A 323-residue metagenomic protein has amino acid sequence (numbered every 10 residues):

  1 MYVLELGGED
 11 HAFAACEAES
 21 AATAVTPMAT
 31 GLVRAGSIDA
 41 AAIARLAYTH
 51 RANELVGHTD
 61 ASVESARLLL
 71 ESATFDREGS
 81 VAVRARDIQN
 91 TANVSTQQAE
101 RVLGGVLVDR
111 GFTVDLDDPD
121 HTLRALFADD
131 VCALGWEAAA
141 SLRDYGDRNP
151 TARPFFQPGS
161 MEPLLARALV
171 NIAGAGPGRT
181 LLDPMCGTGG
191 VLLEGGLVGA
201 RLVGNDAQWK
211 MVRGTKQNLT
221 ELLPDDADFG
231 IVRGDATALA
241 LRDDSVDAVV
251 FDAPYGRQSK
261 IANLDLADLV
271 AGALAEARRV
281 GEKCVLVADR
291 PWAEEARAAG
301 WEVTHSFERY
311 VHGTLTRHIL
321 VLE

Functional and structural regions predicted by a protein language model:
Y2-V108: Non-catalytic nucleic-acid substrate-recognition regions in nucleic-acid-modifying enzymes
E9, A139-S141, T151-V170, G174-A175: Conserved SAM-binding loop and adjacent beta-strand
A14, M211, A273: Conserved short alpha-helix immediately C-terminal to the canonical SAM/SAH-binding motif I of Rossmann-like
L32-V33, V131-C132, C284: Hydrophobic residues embedded in beta-strands of well-ordered beta-sheets
V33-A35, V311-E323: Core SAM-dependent methyltransferase catalytic element
E71-P158: Non-catalytic substrate-recognition/targeting regions of SAM-dependent transferases
M161, A166-A238, A248: Conserved S-adenosyl-L-methionine
I231-T314: S-adenosylmethionine
